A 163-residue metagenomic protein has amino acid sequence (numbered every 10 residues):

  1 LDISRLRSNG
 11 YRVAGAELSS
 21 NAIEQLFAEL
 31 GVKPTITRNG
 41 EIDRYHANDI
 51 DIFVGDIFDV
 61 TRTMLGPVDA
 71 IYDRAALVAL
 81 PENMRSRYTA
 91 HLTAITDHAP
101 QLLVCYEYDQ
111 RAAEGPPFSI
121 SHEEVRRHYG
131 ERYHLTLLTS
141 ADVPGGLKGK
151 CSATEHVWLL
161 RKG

Functional and structural regions predicted by a protein language model:
L1-I3, V13-M64, N83, T89-G163: Class I (Rossmann-like) S-adenosyl-L-methionine-dependent methyltransferase catalytic domain, capturing the SAM-binding
R7-S8: Gly/Ala-rich phosphate-binding loop of Rossmann-like dinucleotide-binding domains, activating on the conserved
I57-F58, D69-M84: A short SAM/SAH-binding and catalytic strip from SAM-dependent methyltransferases
